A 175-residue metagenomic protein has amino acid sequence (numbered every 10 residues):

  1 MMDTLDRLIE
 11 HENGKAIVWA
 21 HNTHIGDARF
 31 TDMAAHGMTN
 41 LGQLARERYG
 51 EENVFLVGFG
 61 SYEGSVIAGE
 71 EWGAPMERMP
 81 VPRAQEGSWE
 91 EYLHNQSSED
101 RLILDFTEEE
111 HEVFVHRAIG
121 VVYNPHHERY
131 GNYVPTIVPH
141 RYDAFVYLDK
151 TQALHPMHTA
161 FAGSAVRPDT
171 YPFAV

Functional and structural regions predicted by a protein language model:
M1-E10, H126: A Trp-anchored, charged/polar loop motif used as the substrate-binding/catalytic surface of acyl/ester-handling
L5, K15-H21: Beta-strand elements within well-structured catalytic alpha/beta cores of enzymes that handle phosphate/sulfate esters
E12-A16, E52-N53: Short coil/turn segments at beta-strand junctions that form active-site/ligand-binding loops
G26-V175: C-terminal regions of proteins
